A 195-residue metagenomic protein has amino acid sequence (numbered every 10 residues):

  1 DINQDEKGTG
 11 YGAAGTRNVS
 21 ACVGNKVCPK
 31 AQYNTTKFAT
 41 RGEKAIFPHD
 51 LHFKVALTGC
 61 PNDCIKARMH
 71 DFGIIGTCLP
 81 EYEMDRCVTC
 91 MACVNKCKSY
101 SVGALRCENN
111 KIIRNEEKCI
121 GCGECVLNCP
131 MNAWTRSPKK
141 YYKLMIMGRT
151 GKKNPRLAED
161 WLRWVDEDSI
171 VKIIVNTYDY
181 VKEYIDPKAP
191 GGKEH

Functional and structural regions predicted by a protein language model:
D1-V88, A92, K96, E117-I120: Small-residue-enriched alpha-helical segments and adjacent helix-cap loops that form tight helix-helix packing
I2-E6, A45-H49, Y100, N132-T135 (+2 more regions): Change "in soluble alpha/beta enzymes" to "in soluble alpha/beta proteins
D5-A13, L51-K54, C107-E108, E183-H195: Flexible, glycine/charged-enriched surface loops at secondary-structure junctions
G59-D63, L79, V102-A104, I112 (+1 more regions): Short acidic/polar capping segments at secondary-structure boundaries
F72-T77, L144-I146, T150: A domain-level signal for the structural core that forms small-molecule/cofactor-binding pockets and catalytic centers
E81-D85, I112-E116, K139-I146: Short, well-ordered strand-loop elements centered on a beta-strand within folded domains, enriched for acidic residues
A92-I112, E124-Y141: Iron-sulfur cluster-binding cysteine motifs and their immediate structural context in ferredoxin-like electron-transfer
K140-Y141, G148-P190: A hydrophobic, small-residue-rich beta->alpha segment in the mid-to-C-terminal subdomain of diverse proteins
